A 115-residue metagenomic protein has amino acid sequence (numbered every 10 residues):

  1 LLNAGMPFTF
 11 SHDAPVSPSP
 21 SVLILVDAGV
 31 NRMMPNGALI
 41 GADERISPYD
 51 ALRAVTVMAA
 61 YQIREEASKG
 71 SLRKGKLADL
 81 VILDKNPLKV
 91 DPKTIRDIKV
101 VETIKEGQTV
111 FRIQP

Functional and structural regions predicted by a protein language model:
L1-K89, K93, I98-E106: His/Asp/Glu-enriched, well-ordered alpha-helical/loop segment that forms or immediately abuts the divalent-metal
